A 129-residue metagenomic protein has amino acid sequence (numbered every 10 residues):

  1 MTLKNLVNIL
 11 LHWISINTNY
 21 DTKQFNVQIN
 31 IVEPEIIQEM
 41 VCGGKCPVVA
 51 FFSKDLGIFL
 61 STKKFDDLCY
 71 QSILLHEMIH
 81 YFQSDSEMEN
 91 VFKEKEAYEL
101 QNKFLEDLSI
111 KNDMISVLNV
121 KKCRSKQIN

Functional and structural regions predicted by a protein language model:
M1, K64, S84-E89: Second-shell loop/turn segments in exported
M1, Q127-N129: Short, solvent-exposed mixed-charge patches
T2-G57, I110, I115-V117: Auxiliary, metal-adjacent structural segments of Zn-dependent hydrolase domains
N5, I9, C69, I73 (+2 more regions): Extracytoplasmic/secreted proteins, especially bacterial periplasmic and envelope-associated proteins
I14-D21, F82, S86, Q101-S109 (+1 more regions): Sec/Tat-exported extracytoplasmic proteins
I58-L74: Short pre-active-site segment immediately N-terminal to the catalytic Zn-binding motif
S72-D85: Active-site recognition of the HExxH zinc-binding catalytic motif
N90-K126: Post-HExxH zinc-binding segment in Zn-dependent metallohydrolases
